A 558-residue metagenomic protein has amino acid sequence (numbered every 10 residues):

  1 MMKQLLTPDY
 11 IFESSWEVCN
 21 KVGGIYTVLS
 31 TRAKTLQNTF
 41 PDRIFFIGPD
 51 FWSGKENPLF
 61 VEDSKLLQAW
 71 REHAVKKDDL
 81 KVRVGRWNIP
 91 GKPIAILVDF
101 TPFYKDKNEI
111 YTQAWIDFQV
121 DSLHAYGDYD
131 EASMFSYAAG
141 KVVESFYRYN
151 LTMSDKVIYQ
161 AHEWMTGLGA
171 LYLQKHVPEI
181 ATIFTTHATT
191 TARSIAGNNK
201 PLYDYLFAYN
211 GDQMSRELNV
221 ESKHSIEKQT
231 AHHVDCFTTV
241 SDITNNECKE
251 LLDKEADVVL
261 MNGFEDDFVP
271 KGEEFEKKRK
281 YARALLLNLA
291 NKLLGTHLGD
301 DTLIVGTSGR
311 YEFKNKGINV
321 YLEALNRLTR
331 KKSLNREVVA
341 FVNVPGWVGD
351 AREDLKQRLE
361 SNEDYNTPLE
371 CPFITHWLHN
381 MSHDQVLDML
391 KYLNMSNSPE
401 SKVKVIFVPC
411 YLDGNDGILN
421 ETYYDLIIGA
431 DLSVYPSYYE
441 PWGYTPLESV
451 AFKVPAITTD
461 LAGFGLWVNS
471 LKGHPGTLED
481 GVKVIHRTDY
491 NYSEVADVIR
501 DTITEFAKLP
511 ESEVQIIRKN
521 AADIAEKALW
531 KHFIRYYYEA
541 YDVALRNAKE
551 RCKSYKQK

Functional and structural regions predicted by a protein language model:
M1-K558: Catalytic cores of nucleotide-sugar-dependent glycosyltransferases that transfer UDP/GDP/TDP-activated
